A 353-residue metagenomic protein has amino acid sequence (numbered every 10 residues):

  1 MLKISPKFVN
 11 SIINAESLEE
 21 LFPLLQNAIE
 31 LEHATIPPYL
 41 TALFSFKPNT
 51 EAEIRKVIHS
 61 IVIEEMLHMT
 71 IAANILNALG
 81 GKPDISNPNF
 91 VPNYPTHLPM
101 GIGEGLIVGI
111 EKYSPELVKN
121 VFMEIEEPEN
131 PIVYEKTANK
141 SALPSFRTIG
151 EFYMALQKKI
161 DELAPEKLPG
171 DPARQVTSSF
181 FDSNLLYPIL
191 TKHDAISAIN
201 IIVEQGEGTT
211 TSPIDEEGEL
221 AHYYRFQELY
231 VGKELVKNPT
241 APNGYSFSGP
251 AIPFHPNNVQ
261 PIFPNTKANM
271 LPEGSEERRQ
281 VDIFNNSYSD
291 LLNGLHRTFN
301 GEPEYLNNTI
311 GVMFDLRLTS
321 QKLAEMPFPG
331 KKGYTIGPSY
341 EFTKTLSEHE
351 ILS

Functional and structural regions predicted by a protein language model:
M1-S353: Non-heme di-metal
